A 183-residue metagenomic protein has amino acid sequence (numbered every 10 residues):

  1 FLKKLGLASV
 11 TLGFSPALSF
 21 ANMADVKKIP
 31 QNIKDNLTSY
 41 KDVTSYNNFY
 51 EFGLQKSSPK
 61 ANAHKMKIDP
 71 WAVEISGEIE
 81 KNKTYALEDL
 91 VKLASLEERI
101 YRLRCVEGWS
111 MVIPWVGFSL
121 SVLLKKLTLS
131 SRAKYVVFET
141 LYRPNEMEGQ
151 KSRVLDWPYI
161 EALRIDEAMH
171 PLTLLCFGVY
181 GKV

Functional and structural regions predicted by a protein language model:
F1-L2, I160: Generic low-polarity alpha-helical segments
L2-A21: N-terminal export signals
N22-V183: Structured, non-membrane catalytic/scaffold regions adjacent to prosthetic-group chemistry
